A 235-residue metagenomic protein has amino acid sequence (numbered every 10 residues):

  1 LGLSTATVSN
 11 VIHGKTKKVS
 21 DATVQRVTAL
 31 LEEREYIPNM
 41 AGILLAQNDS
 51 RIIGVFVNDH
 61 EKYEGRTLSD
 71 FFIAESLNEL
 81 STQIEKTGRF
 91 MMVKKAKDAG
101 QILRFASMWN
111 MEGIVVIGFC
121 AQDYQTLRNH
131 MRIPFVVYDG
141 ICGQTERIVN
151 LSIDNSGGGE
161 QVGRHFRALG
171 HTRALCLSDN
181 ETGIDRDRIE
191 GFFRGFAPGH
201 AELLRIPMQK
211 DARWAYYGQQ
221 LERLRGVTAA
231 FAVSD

Functional and structural regions predicted by a protein language model:
L1-D49: N-terminal helix-turn-helix DNA-binding module of bacterial transcription factors
V11-G14, D59-E64, C142-Q144: A short, flexible beta-alpha/helix-coil linker loop
E33, S76-T87, G113, H130-D235: Bacterial carbohydrate/catabolite-sensing allosteric modules
R34-L103: Amphipathic helical "hinge" segments at domain boundaries
K95-G100, I117-Q122, D235: Short beta->alpha connector loops
Q101-L103, D123-Y124, A212-Q219: Short acidic active-site motifs
I102-G118, I189-R194: Short, electropositive alpha-helical surface patch
Q122-R132: Active-site-adjacent beta->alpha loops and helix N-cap segments on the catalytic face of soluble alpha/beta enzymes
